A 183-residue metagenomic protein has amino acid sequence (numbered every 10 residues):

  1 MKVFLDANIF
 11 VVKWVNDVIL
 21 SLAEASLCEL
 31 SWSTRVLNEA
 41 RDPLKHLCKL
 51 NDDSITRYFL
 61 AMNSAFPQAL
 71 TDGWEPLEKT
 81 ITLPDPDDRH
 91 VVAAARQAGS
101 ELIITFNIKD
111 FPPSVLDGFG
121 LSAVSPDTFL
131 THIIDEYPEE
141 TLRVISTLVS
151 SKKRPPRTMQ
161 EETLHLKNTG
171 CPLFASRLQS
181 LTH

Functional and structural regions predicted by a protein language model:
M1-D17: Metal-dependent nucleic-acid phosphoesterase active-site entry motif
K13-V15, I19-L47: PIN/NYN-family metal-dependent endoribonuclease catalytic core
L27, P67-Q68, G120: A generic structural signal for alpha->beta connector loops
T34-W74, L148-L166, G170: PIN-domain endoribonuclease scaffold, especially VapC-family toxins
P67-L102, E136, P156, N168-H183: Active-site neighborhoods of divalent-metal-dependent phosphate/nucleic-acid chemistry enzymes
D88-S122: Acidic, metal-binding active-site segment of PIN/NYN-like and related structure-specific nucleases
K109-H183: Acidic, PIN/NYN-like endoribonuclease modules and their adjacent C-terminal/linker elements
